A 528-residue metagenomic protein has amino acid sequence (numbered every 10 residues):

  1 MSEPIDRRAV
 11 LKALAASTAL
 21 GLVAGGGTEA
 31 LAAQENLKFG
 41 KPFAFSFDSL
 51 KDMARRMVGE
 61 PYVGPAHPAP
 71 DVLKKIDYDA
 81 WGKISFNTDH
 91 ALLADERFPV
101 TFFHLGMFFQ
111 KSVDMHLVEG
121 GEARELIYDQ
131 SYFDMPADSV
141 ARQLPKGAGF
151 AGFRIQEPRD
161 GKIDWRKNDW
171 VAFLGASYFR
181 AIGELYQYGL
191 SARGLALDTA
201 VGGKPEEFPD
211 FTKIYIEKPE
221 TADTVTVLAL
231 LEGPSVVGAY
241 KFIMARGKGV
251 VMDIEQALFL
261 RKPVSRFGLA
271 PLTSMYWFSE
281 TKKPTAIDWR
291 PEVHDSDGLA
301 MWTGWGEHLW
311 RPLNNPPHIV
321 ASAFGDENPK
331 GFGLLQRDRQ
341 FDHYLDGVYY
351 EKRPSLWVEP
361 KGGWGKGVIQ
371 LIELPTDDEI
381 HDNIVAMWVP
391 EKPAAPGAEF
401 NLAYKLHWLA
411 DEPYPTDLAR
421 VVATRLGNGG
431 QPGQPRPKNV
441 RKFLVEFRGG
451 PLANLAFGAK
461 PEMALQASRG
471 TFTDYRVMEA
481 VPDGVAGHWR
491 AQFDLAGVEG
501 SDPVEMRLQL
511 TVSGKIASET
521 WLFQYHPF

Functional and structural regions predicted by a protein language model:
M1-T18: N-terminal secretory signal peptides and thylakoid transit peptides that target proteins across membranes
G26-Q34: Signal peptide processing junction and immediate N-terminal pro/mature segment of secreted/exported proteins
Q34-Y78, N87, H343-F528: Terminal accessory/anchoring regions of large secretory-pathway or extracellular enzymes
E60-V201: Solvent-exposed N-terminal domain segments of exported/luminal and surface proteins
D79, V171-L174, E184, S265 (+3 more regions): A contiguous, surface-exposed recognition patch within enzymatic or periplasmic domains that forms
V113, V225-V227, G238-F242, M252-I254 (+6 more regions): Hydrophobic residues positioned within well-ordered beta-strands of beta-sheet architectures
S191-A245, G362-D377, H381: Extended, loop-rich substrate-binding clefts of extracytoplasmic carbohydrate-active enzymes
A229-M275: Acidic, contiguous internal or C-terminal segments within carbohydrate-active enzymes that form a structured patch used
